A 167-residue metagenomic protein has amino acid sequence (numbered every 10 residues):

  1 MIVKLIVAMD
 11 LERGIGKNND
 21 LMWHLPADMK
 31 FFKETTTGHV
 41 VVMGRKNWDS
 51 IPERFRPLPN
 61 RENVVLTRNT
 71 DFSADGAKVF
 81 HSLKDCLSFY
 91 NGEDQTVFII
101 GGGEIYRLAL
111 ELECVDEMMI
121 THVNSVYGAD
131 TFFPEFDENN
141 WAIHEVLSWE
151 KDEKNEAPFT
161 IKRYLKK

Functional and structural regions predicted by a protein language model:
M1-K167: Enzymes that bind and transform nitrogen-containing heteroaromatic metabolites
